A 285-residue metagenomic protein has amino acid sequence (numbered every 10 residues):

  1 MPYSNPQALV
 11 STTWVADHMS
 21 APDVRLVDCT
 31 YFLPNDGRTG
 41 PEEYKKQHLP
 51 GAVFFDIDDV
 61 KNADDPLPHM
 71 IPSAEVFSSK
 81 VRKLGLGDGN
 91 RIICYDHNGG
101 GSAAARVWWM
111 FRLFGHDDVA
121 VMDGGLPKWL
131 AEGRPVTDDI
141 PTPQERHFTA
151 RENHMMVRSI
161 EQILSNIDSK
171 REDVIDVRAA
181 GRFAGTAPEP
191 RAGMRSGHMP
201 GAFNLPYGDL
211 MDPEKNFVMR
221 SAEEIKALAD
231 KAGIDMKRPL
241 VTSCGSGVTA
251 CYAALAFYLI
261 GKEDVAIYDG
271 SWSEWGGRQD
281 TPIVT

Functional and structural regions predicted by a protein language model:
M1-T285: Cytosolic catalytic domains that perform sulfur/thiol-centered chemistry
